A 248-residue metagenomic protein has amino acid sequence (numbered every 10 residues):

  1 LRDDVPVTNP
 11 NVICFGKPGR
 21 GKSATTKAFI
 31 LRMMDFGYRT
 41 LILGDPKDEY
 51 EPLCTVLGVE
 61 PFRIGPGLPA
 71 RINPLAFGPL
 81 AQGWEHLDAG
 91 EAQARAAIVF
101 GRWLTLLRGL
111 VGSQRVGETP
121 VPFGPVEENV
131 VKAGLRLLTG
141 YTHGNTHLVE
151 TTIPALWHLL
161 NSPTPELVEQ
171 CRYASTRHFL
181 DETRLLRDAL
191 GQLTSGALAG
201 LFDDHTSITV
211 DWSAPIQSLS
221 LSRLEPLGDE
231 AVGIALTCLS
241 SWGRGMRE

Functional and structural regions predicted by a protein language model:
L1-P66: Glycine-rich phosphate-binding loop of nucleotide-binding enzymes
T55-G58, L75-E248: P-loop NTPase motor domains
P69: Conserved phosphoryl-transfer catalytic core
I72: Short active-site-adjacent structural elements
